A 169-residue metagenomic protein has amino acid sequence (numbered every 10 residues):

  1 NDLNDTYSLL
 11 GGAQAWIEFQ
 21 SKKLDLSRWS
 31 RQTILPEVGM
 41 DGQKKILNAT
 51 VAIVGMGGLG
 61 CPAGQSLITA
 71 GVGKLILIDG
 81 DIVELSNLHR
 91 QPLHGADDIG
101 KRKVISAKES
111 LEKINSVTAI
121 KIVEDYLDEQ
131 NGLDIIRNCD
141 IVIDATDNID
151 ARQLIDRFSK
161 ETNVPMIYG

Functional and structural regions predicted by a protein language model:
D2-D5, A13-G169: Adenine nucleotide-associated cytosolic modules
L9: Glycine-rich beta-alpha loop elements in corrinoid/cobalamin-binding modules across cobalamin-dependent enzymes
